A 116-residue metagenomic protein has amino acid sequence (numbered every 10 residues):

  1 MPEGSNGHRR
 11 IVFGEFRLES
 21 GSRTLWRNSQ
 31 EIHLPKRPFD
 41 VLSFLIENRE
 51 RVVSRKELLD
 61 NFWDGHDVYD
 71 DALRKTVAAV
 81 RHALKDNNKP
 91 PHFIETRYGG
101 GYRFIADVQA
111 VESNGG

Functional and structural regions predicted by a protein language model:
M1-G116: Cytosolic linker/terminal segments flanking nucleotidyl-cyclase catalytic modules
